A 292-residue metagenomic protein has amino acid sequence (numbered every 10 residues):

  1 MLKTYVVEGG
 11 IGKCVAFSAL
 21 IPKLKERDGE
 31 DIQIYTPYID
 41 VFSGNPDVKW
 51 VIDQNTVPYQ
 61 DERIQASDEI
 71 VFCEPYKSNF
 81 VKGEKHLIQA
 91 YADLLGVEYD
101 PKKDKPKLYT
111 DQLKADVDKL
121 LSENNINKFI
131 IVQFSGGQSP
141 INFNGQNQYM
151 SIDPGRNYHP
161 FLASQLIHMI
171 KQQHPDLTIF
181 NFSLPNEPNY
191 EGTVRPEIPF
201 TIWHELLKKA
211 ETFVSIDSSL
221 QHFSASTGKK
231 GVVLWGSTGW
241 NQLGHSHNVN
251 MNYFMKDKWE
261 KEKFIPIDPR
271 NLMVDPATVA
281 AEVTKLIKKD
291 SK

Functional and structural regions predicted by a protein language model:
M1-K292: Catalytic machinery of carbohydrate-active enzymes, primarily nucleotide-sugar-dependent glycosyltransferases
